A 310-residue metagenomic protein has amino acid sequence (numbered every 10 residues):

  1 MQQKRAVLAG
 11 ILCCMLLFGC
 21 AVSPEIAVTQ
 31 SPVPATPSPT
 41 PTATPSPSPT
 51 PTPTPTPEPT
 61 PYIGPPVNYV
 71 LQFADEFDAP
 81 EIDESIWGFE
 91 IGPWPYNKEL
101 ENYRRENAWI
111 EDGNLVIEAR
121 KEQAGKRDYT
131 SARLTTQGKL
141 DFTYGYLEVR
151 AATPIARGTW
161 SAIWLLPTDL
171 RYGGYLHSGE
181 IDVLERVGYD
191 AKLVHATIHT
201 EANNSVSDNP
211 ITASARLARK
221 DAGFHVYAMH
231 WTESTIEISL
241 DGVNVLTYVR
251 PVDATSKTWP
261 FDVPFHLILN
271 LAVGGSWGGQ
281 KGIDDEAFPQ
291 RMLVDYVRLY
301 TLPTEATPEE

Functional and structural regions predicted by a protein language model:
M1-L8: Bacterial N-terminal signal peptides that target proteins for export
Q3, S23-P24, T212: General structural signal for secondary-structure boundaries
C13-C14: Cysteine-centered motifs
F18-G19: C-terminal motif of bacterial Sec signal peptides marking the signal peptidase cleavage site
S23-Y62, P66, T307-E309: Ser/Thr-rich, Proline-interspersed low-complexity disordered segments
P57-E310: GH16 jelly-roll
